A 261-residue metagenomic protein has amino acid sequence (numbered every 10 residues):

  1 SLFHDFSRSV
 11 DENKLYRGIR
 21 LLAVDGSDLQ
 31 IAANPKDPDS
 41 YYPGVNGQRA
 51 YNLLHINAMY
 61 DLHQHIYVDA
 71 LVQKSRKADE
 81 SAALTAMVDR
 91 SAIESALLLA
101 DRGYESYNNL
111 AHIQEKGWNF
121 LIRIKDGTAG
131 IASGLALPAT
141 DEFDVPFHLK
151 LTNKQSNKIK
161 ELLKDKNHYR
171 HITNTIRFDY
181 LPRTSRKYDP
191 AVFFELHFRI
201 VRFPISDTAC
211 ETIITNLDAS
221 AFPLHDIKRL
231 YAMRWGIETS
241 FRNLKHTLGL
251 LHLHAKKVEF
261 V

Functional and structural regions predicted by a protein language model:
S1, Y16-R20, V24-D37, V45-V261: Single, function-defining residue in the core of a domain
S1-V10: Internal glycine-rich, Lys/Arg-flanked active-site/core loops of soluble domains
N13: P-loop NTPase switch module centered on the Walker A-proximal segment
Y42: Extracytosolic and intramembrane catalytic regions of membrane-associated proteins in envelope/secretory systems
